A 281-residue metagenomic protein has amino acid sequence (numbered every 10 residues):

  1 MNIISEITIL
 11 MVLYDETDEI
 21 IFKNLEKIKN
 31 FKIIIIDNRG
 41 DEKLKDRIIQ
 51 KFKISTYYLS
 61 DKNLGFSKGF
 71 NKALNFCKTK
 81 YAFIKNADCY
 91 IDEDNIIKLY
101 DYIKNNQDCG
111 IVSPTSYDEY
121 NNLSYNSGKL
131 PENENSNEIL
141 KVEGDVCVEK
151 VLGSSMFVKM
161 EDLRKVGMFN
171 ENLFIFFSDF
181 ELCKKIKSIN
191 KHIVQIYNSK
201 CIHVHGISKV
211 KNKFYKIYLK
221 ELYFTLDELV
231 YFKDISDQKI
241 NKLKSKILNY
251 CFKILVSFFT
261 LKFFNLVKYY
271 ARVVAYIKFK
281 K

Functional and structural regions predicted by a protein language model:
M11-K29: Short, well-formed alpha-helical segments that are part of the catalytic scaffolds of diverse glycosyltransferases
T17, D37-K45: A conserved acidic beta->alpha catalytic loop
F31-G40, Y58-S60: Short beta-strand/loop segment that forms part of the nucleotide-sugar
S60-C77: Glycine-rich, basic loop-to-helix element that forms the pyrophosphate-binding segment of sugar-nucleotide handling
A82: Short aromatic/hydrophobic "clamp" motif used to bind/position activated sugar donors
C89-Y90, I97-G167, N172, F180: Acidic/His-rich active-site region of diverse nucleotide-sugar glycosyltransferases
E149, S155, R164-S188, H192-Q195 (+3 more regions): Donor nucleotide-sugar recognition loop
I217-D227, D237-K281: Non-catalytic, C-terminal membrane-associated alpha-helical segments of glycosyltransferases
